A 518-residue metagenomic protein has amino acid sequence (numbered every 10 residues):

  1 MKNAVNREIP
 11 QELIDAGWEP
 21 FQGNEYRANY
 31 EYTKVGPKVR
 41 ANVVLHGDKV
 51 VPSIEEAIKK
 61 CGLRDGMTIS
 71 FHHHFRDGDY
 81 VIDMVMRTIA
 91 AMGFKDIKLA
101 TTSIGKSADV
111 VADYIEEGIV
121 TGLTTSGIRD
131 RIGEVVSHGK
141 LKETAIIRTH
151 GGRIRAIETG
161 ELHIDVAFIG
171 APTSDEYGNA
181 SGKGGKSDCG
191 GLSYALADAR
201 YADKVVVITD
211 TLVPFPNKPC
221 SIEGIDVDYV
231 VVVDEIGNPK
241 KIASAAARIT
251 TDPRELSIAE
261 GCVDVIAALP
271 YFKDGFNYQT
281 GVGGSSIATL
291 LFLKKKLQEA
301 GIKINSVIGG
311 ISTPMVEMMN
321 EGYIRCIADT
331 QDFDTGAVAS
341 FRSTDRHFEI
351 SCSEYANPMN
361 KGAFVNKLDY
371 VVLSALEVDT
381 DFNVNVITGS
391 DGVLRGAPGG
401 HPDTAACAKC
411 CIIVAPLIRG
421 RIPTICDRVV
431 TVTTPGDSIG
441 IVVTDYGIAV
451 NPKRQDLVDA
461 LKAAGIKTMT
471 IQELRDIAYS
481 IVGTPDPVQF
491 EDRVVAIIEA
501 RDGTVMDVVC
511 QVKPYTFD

Functional and structural regions predicted by a protein language model:
M1-D518: Conserved alpha/beta enzyme-core scaffold
